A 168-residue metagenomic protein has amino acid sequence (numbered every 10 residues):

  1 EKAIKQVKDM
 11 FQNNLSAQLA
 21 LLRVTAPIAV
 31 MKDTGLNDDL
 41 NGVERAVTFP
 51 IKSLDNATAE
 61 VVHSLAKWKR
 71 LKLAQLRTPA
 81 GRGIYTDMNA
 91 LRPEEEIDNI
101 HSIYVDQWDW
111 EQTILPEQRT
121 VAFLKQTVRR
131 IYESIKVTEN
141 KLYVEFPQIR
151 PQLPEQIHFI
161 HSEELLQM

Functional and structural regions predicted by a protein language model:
E1-H101, D109-T113: Class II aminoacyl-tRNA synthetase-like tRNA-binding/catalytic domains
F11, V128-I131: Hydrophobic residues within well-ordered alpha-helices
M31, R130-M168: Metal-assisted phosphate- and nucleotidyl-transfer catalytic regions
M88, Q112-E117, V137-K141: Short, surface-exposed, polar/charged, turn-prone segments marking secondary-structure boundaries
S102, L124, I131-I135: Non-heme Fe(II) oxygenase catalytic core, chiefly the N-lobe of the double-stranded beta-helix
L115-K125: Well-ordered alpha/beta subsegment
